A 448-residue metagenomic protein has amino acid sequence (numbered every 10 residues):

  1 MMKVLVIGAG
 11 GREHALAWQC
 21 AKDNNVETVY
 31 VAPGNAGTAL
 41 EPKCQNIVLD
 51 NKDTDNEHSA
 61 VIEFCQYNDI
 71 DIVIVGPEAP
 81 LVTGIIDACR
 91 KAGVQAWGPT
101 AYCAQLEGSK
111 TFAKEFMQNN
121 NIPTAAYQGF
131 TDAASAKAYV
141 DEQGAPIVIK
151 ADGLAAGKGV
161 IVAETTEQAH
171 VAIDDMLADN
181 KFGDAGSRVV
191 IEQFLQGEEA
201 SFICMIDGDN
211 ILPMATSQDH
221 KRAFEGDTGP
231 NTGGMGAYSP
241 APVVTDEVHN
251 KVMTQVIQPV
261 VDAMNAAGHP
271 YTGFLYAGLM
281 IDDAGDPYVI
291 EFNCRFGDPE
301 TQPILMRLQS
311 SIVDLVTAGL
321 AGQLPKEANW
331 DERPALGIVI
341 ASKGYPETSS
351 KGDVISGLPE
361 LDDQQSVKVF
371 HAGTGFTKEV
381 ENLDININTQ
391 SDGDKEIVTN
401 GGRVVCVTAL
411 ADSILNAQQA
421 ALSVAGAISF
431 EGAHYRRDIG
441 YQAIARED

Functional and structural regions predicted by a protein language model:
M1-A101: ATP-binding N-terminal substructure of ATP-dependent carboxylate-amine bond-forming enzymes
V6, L106-R188, P242-Q258: Active-site nucleotide/adenylate-binding loops and adjacent lid/helix of ATP-dependent enzymes
A21-K22, A39-L40, Y67, W97 (+13 more regions): Solvent-exposed alpha-helices and their adjacent loops that cap or buttress functional pockets in soluble metabolic
A39-P42, Q105-T111, F224-E225, S366: Short, charged, surface-exposed secondary-structure boundary motifs
G159, A163-T301: Internal nucleotide-binding/catalytic subdomain
M253-L275, N293-S366, A372-T377: Active-site "cap" helix and flanking loop/linker of ATP-utilizing ligase/carboxylase catalytic domains
N382-D448: Generic C-terminus detector
